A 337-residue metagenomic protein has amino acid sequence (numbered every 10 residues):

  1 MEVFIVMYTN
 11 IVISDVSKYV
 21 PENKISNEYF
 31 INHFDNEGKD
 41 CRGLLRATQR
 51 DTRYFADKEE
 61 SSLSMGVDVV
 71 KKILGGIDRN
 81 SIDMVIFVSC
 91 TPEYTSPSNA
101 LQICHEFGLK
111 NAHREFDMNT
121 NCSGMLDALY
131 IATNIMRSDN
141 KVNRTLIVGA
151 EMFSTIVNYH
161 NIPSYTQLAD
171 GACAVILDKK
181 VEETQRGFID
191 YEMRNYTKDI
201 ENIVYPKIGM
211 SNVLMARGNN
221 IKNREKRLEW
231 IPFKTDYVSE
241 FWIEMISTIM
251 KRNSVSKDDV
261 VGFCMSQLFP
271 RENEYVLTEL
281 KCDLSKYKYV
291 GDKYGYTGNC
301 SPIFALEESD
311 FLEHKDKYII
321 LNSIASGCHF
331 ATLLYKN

Functional and structural regions predicted by a protein language model:
F4-K58, N161-D236, N337: Condensing-enzyme catalytic core mediating Claisen C-C bond formation in acyl metabolism
I13, K58-T120, M250-N273, L277-E279: Conserved beta-ketoacyl condensing-enzyme motif
S14, V88, N119, T145-E151 (+2 more regions): Short beta-strand segments
E37-L44, T95-L109, L146-F153, G218 (+1 more regions): Acidic-glycine-rich active-site phosphate/pyrophosphate-binding loop
S61-G66, E225-M245, K251: Adenine-nucleotide phosphate-binding core of ATP-dependent small-molecule kinases
L63, V67, T91-P92, K110 (+4 more regions): Claisen-condensing/thiolase-fold acyl-transfer catalytic domains that form or cleave C-C bonds in fatty acid
R137-G171: Flexible, glycine-rich active-site loops centered on histidine and acidic residues that chelate a metal or position
